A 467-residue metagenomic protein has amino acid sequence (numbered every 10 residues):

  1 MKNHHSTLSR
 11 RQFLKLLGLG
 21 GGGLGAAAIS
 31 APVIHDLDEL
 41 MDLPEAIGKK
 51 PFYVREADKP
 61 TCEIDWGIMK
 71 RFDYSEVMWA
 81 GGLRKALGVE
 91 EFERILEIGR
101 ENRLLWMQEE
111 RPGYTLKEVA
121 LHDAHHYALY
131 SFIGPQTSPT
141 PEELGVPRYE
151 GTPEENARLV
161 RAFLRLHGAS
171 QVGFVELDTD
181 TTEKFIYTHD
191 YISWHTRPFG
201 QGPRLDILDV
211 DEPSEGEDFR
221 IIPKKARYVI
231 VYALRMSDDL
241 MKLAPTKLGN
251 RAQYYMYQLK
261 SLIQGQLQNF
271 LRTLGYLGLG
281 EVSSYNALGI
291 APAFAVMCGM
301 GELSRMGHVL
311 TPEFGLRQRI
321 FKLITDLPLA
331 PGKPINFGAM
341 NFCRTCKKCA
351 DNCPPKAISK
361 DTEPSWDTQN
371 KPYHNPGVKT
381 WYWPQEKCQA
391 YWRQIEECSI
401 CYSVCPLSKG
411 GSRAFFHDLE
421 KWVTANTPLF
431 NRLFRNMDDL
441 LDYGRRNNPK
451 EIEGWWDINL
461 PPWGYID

Functional and structural regions predicted by a protein language model:
K2-G22: N-terminal secretory signal peptides and thylakoid transit peptides that target proteins across membranes
K2-S9, I29-D65, D361-D467: Flanking helices and flexible, charged tails adjoining ferredoxin-like Fe-S electron-transfer domains in multi-subunit
A28-A31, T115-V119, D123, L144-G145: Polar low-complexity intrinsically disordered regions
P60-Y130: Extended, charge-enriched "interface" segments that sit outside catalytic cores
G134-G145, K247-G249: A short, surface-exposed helix-loop junction/capping segment
T152-A157: TRNA-binding/sensing appendages of the translation machinery
H167-K409, H417-A425: Catalytic cores of enzyme domains
